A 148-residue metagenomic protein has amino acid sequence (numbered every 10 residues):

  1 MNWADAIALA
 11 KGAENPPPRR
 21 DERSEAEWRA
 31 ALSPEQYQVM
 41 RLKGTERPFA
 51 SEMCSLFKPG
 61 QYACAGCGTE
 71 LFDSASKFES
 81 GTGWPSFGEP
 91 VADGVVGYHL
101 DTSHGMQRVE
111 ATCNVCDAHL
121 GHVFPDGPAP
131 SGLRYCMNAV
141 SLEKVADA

Functional and structural regions predicted by a protein language model:
I7-L9, E14-N15, R19-A148: A short Gly-Trp-Pro
